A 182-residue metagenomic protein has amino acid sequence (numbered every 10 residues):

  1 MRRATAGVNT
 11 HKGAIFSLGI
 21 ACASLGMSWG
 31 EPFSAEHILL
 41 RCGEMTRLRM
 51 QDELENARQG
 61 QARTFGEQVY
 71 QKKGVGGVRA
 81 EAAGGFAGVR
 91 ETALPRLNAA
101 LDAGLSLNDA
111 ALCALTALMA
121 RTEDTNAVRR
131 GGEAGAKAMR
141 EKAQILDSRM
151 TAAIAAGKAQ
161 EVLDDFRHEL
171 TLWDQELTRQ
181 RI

Functional and structural regions predicted by a protein language model:
M1-M27: Long, hydrophobic/aromatic-enriched structural stretches that serve as scaffold segments
R2-K12, D102, Q175-I182: A short glycine/serine-rich beta->alpha loop
L25-R179: Phosphate-rich cofactor/ligand-interacting catalytic cores and adjacent structured alpha/beta frameworks
